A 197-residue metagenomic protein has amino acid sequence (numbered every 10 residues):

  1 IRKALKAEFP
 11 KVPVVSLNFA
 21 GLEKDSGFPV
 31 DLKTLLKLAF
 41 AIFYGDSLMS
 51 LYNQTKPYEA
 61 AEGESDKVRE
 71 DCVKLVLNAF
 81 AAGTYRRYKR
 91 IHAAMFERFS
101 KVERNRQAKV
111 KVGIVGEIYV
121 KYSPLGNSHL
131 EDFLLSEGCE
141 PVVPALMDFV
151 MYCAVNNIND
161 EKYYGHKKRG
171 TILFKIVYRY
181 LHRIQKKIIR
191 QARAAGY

Functional and structural regions predicted by a protein language model:
I1-Y197: An N-terminal assembly and electron-transfer interface module characteristic of large anaerobic redox and radical
